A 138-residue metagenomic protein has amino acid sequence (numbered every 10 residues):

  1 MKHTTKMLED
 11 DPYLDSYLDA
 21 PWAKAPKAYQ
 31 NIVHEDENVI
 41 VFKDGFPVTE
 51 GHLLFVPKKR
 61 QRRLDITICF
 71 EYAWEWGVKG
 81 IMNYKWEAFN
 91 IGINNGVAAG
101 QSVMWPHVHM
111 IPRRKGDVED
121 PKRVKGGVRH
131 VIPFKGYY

Functional and structural regions predicted by a protein language model:
M1-Y138: HIT superfamily nucleotide-processing domains
